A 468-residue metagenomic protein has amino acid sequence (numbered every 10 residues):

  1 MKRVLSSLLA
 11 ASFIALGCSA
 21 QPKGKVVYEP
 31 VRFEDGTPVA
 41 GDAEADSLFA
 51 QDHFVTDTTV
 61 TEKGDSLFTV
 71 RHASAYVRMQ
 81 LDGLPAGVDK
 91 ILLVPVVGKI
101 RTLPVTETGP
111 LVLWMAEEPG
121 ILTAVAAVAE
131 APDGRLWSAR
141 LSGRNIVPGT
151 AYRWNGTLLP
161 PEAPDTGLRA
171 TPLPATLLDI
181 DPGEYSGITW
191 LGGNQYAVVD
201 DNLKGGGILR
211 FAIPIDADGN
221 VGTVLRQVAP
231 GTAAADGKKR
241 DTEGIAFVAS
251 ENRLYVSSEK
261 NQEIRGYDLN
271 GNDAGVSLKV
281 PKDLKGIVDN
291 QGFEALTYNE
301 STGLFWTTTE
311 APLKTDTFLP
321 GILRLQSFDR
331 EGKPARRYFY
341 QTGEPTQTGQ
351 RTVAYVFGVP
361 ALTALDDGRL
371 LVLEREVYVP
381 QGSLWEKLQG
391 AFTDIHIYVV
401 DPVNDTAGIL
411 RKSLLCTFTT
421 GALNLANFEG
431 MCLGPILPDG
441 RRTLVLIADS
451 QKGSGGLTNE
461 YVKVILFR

Functional and structural regions predicted by a protein language model:
M1-V4: Positively charged n-region of N-terminal signal peptides that target proteins for export
S7-A15: Bacterial N-terminal signal peptides
K23-K25, V70-L84: A short, Gly/Thr-enriched small/hydrophobic beta-strand-prone motif that recurs across taxa
G24-A45, V60, P85-G156, Y340: Tryptophan-paired
G41-L67, S74-A75: A short "linker-to-beta-strand initiation" element
S66-S74, M115-E117, Y152-P161: Conserved "repeat-terminator" motif of extracellular CCP/Sushi domains
L159-R468: Sequence/structural signature of beta-propeller domains
